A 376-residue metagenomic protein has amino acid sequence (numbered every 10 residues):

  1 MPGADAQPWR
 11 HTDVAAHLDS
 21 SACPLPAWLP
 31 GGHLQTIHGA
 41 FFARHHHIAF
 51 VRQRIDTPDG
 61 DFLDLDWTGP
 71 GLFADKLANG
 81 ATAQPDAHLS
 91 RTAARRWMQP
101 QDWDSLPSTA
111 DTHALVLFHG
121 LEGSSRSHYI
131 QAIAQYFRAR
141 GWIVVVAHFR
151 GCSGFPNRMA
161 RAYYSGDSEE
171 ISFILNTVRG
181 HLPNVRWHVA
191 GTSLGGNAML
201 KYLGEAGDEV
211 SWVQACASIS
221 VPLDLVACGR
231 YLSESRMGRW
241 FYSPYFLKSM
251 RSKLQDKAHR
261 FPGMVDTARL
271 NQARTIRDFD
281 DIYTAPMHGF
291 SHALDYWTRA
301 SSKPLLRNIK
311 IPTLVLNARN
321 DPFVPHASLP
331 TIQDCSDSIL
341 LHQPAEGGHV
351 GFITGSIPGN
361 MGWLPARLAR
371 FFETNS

Functional and structural regions predicted by a protein language model:
M1-Q7, G180-H288: Alpha/beta-hydrolase-fold enzymes
L34-S108, I353, G359: N-terminal cap/lid segment of alpha/beta-hydrolase-fold proteins
P70-R158, F173, T177: Short, surface-exposed "cap/lid" segments of acyl-processing enzymes
R161-L182: Alpha/beta-hydrolase active-site loop
I282-L305: Active-site nucleophile elbow and catalytic-triad environment of alpha/beta-hydrolase enzymes
I309, V315-N317, D321: Short beta-strand/loop motif that positions the catalytic acidic residue of the alpha/beta-hydrolase fold
D334-F352: Catalytic histidine neighborhood in serine/cysteine hydrolases with alpha/beta-hydrolase-type architecture
G347-S376: Catalytic active-site module of serine/aspartate enzymes centered on a nucleophile-bearing elbow/loop
